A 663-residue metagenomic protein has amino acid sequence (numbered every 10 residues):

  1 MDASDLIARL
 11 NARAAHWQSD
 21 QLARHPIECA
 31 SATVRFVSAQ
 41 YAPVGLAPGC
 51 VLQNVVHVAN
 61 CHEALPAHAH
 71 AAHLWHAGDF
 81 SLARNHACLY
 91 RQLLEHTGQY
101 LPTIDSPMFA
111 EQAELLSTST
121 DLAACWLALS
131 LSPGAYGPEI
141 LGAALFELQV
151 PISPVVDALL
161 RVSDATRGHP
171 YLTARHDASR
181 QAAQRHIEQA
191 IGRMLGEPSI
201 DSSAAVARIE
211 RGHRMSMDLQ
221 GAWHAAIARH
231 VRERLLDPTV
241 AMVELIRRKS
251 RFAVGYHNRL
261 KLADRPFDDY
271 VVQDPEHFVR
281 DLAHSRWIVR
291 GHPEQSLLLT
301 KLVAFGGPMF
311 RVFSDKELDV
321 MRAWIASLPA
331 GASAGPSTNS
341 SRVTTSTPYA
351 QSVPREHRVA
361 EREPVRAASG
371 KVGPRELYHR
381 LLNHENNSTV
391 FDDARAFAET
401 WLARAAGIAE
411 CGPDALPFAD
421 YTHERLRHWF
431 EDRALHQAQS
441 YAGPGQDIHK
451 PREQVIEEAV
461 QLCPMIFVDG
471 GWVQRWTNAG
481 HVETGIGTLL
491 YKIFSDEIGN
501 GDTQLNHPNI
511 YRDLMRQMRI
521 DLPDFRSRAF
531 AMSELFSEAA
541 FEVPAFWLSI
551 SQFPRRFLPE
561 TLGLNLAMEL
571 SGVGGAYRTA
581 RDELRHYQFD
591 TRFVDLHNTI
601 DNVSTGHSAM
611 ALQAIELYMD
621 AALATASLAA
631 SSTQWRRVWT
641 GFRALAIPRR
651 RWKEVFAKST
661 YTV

Functional and structural regions predicted by a protein language model:
M1, S337-P413: Extreme N-terminal leader/anchor segments
M1-H176, R214, D218-A222, A228-V243 (+4 more regions): Active-site-proximal alpha-helical scaffolds that flank and shape metal-associated catalytic sites
A69, L141, V206-H213, S314 (+5 more regions): Hydrophobic packing residues in well-ordered alpha-helices of helical domains and bundles
A71, S285-R286, K492, L596-H597: Juxtamembrane helix-loop boundaries in multi-pass membrane proteins
D79-A87, A182-E188, N500, H507 (+2 more regions): Histidine-centered active-site/metal-ligand motif
A123-R185, A253-L299, V303: Ordered, small/hydrophobic-rich secondary-structure cores
H176-P238, T599-V663: Acidic, carboxylate-rich catalytic segments that either coordinate divalent cations
A228-E361: Aromatic- and Gly/Pro-enriched helix-to-coil junctions and flexible linker segments
